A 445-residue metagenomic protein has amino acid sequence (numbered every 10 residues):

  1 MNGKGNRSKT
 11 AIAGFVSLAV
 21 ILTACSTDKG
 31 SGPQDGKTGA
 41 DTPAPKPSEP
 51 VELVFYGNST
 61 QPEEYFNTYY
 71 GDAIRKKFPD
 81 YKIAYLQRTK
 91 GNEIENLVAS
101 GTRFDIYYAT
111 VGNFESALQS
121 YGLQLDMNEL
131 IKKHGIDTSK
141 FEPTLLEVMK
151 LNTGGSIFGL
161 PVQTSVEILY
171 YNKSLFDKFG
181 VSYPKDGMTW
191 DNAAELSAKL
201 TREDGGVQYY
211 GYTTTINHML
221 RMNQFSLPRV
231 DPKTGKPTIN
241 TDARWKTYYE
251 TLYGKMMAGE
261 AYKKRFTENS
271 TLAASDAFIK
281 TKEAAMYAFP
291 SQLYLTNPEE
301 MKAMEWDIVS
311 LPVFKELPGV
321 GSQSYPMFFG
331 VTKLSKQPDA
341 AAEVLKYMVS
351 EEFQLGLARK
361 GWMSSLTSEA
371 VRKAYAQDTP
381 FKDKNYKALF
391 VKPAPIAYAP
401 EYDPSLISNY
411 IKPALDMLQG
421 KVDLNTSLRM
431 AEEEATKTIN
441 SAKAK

Functional and structural regions predicted by a protein language model:
N2-Y121, H134-T138, K302, V309 (+6 more regions): Conserved N-terminal structural module of periplasmic/extracytoplasmic solute-binding proteins
L86-N96, M188-A194, R265-K280: Short helix-initiation/N-cap motifs at beta->coil->alpha
D105-Y108, G211, A285-P290, D307: Paired acidic/hydrophobic, glycine-rich loop segments that form the ligand-binding mouth/hinge of periplasmic-binding
N113-V166, D307-V309: Hinge/lid segment of periplasmic solute-binding proteins
E115-A117, S291-M304: A ligand-binding cleft/hinge motif common to bilobed small-molecule-binding domains
N128-F141, D186, E203-G206, L227-Y248 (+2 more regions): Short, solvent-exposed loop/beta-turn-alpha elements that line the ligand-binding surface or hinge of extracytoplasmic
L196-S197, K236-N269: Glycine-centered hinge/linker elements that transmit conformational signals in sensory and ligand-binding systems
L295, M327, V331-P404: Mature extracytoplasmic/periplasmic domains
